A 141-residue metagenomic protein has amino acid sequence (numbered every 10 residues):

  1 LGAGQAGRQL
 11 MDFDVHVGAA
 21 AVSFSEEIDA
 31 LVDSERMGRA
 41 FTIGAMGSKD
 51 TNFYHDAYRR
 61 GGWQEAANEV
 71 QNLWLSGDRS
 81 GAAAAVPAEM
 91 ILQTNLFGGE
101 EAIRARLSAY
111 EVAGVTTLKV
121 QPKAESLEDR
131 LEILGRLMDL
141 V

Functional and structural regions predicted by a protein language model:
L1-V141: Active-site-adjacent structural elements that line small-molecule/cofactor binding pockets in enzymes
